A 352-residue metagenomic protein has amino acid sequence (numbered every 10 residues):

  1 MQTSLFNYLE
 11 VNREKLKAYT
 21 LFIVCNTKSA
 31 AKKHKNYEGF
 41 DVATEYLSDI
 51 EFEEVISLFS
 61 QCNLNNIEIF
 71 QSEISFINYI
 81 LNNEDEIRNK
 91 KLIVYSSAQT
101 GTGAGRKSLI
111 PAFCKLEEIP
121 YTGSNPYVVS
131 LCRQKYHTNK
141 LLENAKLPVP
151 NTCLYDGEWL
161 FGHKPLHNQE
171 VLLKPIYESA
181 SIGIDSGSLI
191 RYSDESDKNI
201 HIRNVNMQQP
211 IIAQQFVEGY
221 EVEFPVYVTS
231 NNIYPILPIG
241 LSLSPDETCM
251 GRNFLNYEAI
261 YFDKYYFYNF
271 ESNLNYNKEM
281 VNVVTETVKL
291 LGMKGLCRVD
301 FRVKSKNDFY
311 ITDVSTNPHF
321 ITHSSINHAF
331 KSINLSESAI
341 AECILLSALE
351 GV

Functional and structural regions predicted by a protein language model:
M1-P120, E158-G162: ATP-binding N-terminal substructure of ATP-dependent carboxylate-amine bond-forming enzymes
Q2-F6, N273-V352: ATP-dependent carboxylate activation and anion-phosphoryl transfer catalytic cores that bind Mg-ATP to form
E14-F22, L81-I87, V129-I212, E218 (+2 more regions): Active-site nucleotide/adenylate-binding loops and adjacent lid/helix of ATP-dependent enzymes
S29-H34, A180-G183, F320-H323: Short acidic/His/Gly/Ser-rich catalytic and metal-binding motifs that mark active-site loops of diverse hydrolases
N66, P120-Y121, V149, V171: Hydrophobic beta-strand scaffold residues
S124-V128: A short, structured active-site edge motif that brings together acidic residues
S193-N275, N282, S305-Y310: Phosphate-binding site of ATP-dependent enzymes
